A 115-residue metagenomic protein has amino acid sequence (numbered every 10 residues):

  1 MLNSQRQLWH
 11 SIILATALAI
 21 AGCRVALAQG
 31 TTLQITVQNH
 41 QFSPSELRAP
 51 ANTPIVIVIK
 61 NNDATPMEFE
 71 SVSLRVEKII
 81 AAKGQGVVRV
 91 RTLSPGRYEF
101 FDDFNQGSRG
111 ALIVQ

Functional and structural regions predicted by a protein language model:
L2-I13: Bacterial N-terminal signal peptides that target proteins for export
S11-A21: Bacterial N-terminal signal peptides
C23-Q34, Q41, I80-Q115: Extracellular/periplasmic metallocenter environments
S45, T53-I57: Structural beta-strand segments of beta-rich domains
S45-L47, R75-I79: Beta-strand-rich interaction surfaces with strong enrichment in secreted/lumenal proteins
I55, T65-M67, G110: Short beta-strand/loop motifs in extracellular/secreted proteins, especially within beta-sandwich accessory domains
I59-N61: Asparagine-centered strand-capping/turn motif at beta-strand->loop junctions
M67-S73: Change to "...patches in solvent-exposed regions of secreted, membrane-anchored, or virion-exposed structural
